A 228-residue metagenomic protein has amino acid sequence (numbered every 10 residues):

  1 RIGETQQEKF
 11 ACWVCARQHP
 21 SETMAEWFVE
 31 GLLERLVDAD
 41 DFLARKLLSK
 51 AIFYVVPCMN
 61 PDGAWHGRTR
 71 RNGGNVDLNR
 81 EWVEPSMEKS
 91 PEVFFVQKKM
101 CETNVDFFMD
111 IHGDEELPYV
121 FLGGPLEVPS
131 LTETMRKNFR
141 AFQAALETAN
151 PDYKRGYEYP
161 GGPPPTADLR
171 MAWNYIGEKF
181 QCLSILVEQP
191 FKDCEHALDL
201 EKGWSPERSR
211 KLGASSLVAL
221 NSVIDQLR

Functional and structural regions predicted by a protein language model:
R1-L169, N174-G177, S184-D199: Active-site/substrate-binding loop(s) of hydrolase catalytic cores
C194-R228: His/Asp/Glu-rich mid-to-C-terminal helical/loop segments that flank catalytic regions of hydrolases
